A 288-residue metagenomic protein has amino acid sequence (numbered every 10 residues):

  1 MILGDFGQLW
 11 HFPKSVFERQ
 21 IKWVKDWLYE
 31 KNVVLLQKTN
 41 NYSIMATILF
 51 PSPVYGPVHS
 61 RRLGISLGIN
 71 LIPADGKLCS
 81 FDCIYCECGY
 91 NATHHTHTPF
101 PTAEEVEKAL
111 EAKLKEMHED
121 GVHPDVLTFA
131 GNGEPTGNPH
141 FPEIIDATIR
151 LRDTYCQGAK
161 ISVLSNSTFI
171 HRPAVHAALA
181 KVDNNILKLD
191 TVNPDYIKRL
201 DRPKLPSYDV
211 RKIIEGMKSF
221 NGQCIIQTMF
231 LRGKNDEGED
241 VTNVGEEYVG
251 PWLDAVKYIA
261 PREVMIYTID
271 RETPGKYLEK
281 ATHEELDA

Functional and structural regions predicted by a protein language model:
F6, K14-S15, I21, K31-N32 (+1 more regions): Polybasic, lysine-rich low-complexity intrinsically disordered segments
A46-L71: Short, charged low-complexity linear segments at domain edges
R62-E105: Canonical Radical SAM [4Fe-4S] cluster-binding loop centered on the CxxxCxxC motif and its immediate flanking residues
Y90-V126, P139-E143: Conserved alpha-helical substructure of the radical SAM core
T128-E134, N166: Glycine-rich beta-strand-to-loop/alpha-helix junction loops that act as flexible
G137-E279: Conserved AdoMet/S-adenosylmethionine-binding subsite of the radical SAM
